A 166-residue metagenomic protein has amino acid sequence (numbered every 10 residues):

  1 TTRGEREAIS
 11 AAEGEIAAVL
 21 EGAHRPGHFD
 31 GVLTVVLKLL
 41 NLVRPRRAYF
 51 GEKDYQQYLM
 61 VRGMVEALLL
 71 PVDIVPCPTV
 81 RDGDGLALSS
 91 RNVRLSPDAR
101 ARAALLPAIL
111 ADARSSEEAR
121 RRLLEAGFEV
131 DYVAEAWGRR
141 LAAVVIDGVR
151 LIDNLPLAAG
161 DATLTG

Functional and structural regions predicted by a protein language model:
T1-F128, A136, G148: Nucleotidyltransferase catalytic core that binds NTPs
R122-G166: Phosphate/ribose-recognition catalytic cores of enzymes acting on nucleotide-derived substrates
